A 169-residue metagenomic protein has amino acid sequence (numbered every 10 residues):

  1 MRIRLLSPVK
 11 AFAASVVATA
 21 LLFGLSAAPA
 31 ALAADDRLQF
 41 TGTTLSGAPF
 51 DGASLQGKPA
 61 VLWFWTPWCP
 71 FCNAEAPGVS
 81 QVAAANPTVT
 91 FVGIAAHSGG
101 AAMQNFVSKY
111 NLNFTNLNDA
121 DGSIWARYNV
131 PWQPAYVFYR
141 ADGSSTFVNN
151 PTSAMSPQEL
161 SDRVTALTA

Functional and structural regions predicted by a protein language model:
M1-L32: Secretory targeting and sorting signals
L22-G52: N-terminal "domain-start" segment that seeds a small globular fold
L38, A60, Q133-P134: Short loop/turn microsegments at loop-to-beta-strand junctions
D51-N73: Short active-site neighborhood of thiol/selenol oxidoreductases, capturing the structured segment around
V61-L62, F91, Y136: Hydrophobic beta-strand anchors of alpha/beta hydrolase catalytic cores
N73-Y110, A120: Structural microenvironment flanking redox-active thiols in thiol-disulfide oxidoreductases
S108-L112, A120-A166: Thiol/disulfide oxidoreductase modules built on the thioredoxin-like
